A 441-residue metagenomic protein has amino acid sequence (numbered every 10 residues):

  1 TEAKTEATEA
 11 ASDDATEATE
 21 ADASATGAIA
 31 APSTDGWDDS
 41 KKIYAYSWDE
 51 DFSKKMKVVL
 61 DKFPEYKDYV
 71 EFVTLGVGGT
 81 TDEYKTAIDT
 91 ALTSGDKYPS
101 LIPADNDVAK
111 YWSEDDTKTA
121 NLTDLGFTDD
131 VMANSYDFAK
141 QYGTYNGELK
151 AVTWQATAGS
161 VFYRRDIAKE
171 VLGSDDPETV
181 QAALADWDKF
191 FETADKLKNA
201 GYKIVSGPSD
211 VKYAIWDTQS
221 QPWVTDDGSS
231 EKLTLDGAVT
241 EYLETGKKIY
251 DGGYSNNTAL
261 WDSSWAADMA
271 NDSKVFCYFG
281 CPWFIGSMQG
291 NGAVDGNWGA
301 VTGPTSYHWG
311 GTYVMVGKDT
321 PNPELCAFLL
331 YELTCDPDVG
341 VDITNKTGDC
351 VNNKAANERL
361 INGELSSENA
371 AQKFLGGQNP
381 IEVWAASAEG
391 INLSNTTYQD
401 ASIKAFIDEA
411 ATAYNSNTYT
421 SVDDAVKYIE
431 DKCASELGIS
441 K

Functional and structural regions predicted by a protein language model:
T1-A109, L325, D338, E409 (+1 more regions): Conserved N-terminal structural module of periplasmic/extracytoplasmic solute-binding proteins
A23-S33, K85, I102-S160, D188-F191 (+2 more regions): Hinge/lid segment of periplasmic solute-binding proteins
P64-S135, E148, E170-L172, A267-M269 (+1 more regions): Extracytoplasmic "Venus flytrap"/periplasmic binding protein-like
E71-T74, T93, N291-A356: Extracytoplasmic/periplasmic substrate-recognition and gating elements
V108-E114, C281-D295: A ligand-binding cleft/hinge motif common to bilobed small-molecule-binding domains
S160-Y163, A168, V314-V316: Short glycine- and hydrophobic/aromatic-rich loop-to-beta-strand nucleating segment in the catalytic cores
F191-L197, G228-S263, Q289-G290: Glycine-centered hinge/linker elements that transmit conformational signals in sensory and ligand-binding systems
A370-L437: C-terminal capping/gating helix-and-loop segments adjacent to ligand/active sites or protein-protein/ligand interfaces
